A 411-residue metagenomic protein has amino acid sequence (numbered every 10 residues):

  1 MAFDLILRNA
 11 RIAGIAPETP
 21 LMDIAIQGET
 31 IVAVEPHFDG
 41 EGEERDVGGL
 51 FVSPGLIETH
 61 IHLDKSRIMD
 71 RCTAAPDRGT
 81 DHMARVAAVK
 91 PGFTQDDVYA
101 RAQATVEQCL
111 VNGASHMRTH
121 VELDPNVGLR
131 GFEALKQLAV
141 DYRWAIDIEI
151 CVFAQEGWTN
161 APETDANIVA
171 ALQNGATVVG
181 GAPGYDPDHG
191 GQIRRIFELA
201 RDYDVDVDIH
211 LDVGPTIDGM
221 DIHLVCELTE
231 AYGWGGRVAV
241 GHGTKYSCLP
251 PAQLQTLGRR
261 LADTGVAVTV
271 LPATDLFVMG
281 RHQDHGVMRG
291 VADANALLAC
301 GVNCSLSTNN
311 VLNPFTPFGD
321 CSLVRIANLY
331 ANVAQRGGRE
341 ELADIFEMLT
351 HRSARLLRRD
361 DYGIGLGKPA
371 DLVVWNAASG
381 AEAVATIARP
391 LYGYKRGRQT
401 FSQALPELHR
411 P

Functional and structural regions predicted by a protein language model:
M1-G40, G380: N-terminal metal-binding scaffold of metallo-dependent hydrolase/deaminase domains
A2-R8, H37-R78, Q103: Replace "His-x-His-based motif
P54-S66, V121, D206-P215: Histidine-centered catalytic micro-motifs
R67-V98, Y203, D221-T244, A262-V268 (+2 more regions): Active-site gating loops and adjacent loop-to-helix segments of metal-dependent hydrolytic enzymes
M69-H120, N126-D141, A166-Q173: Alpha-helical scaffold segments that flank or form the walls of functional sites
R130-W144, A161-A267, D284-L306, Y362: Histidine/acidic residue-rich metal-binding segments in metalloenzymes
D206, E227-V238, T274, V278 (+1 more regions): His/Asp/Glu-enriched, well-ordered alpha-helical/loop segment that forms or immediately abuts the divalent-metal
R355, L366-P411: C-terminal cap of metal-dependent C-N hydrolases
